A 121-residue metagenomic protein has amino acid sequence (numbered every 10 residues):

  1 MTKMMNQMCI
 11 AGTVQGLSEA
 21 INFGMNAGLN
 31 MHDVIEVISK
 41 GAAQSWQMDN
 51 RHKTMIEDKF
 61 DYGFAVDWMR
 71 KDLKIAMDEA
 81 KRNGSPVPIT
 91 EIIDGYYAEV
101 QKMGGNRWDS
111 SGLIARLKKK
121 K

Functional and structural regions predicted by a protein language model:
M1-A27, I38-N50, W68-K71: Active-site-proximal catalytic alpha-helix in oxidoreductases
C9, Q44-S110, L117, K121: Interdomain hinge/lid region at the active-site interface of Rossmann-like NAD(P)-dependent oxidoreductases
F23-L29, G104-W108: Short, exposed beta-strand "edge-strand" segments with a Pro/Gly-rich flavor and a Y/T-containing core
G28-M31, P86: Helix N-cap / loop-to-helix initiation motif
N30-K40, E91-G95: Beta-strand segments within the central parallel beta-sheet cores of soluble alpha/beta enzyme folds
I35, S111-I114: Generic structural signal for individual residues within well-ordered alpha-helical segments across diverse proteins
